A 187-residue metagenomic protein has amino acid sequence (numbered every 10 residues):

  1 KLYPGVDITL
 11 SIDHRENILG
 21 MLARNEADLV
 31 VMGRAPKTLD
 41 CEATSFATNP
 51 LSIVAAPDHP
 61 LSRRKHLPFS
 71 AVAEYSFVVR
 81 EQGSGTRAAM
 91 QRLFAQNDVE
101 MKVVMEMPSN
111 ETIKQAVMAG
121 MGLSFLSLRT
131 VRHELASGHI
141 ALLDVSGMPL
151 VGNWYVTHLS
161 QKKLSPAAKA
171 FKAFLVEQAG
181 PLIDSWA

Functional and structural regions predicted by a protein language model:
K1-L39, M107-S109: Central regulatory/effector-binding core of bacterial HTH transcription factors
K1-P4, S70, R87-E100: Ligand-binding cleft/hinge of the Venus flytrap
L2-Y3, R92, Q96, L128-S137 (+1 more regions): C-terminal effector-binding regulatory domain of bacterial HTH transcription factors
H14, N49, P68, P108-S109 (+1 more regions): Short loop/turn segments at beta->alpha junctions
L22-A23, V72, Q115-M121, V156: Hydrophobic residues within well-ordered alpha-helices
V31-C41, A88-R92, Q96, N110-I140: A ligand-binding cleft/hinge motif common to bilobed small-molecule-binding domains
D40-F77: Flexible hinge/capping segments at coil-to-helix
E42-S52, L128, S137-V151: Short beta-strand->loop
